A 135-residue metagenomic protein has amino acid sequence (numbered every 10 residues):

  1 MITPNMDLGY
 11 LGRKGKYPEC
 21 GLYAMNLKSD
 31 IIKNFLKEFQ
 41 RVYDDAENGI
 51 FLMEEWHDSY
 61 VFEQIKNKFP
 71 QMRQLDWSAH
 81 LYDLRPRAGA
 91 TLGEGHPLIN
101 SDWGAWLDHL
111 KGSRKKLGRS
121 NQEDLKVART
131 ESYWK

Functional and structural regions predicted by a protein language model:
M1-K14, A24: GT-A fold catalytic core of metal-dependent nucleotide-sugar glycosyltransferases, centered on the diacidic
Y17-P18: Short, solvent-exposed loop/turn segments at the edges of secondary structure
L27-K135: A glycosyltransferase accessory/donor-loop signature
